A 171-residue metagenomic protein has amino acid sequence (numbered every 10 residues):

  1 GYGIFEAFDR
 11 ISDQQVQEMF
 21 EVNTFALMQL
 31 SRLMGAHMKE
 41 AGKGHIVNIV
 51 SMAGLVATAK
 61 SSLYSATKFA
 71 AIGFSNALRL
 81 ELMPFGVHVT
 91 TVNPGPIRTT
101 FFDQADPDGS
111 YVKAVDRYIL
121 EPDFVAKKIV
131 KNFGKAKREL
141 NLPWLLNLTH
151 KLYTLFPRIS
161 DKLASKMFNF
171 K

Functional and structural regions predicted by a protein language model:
A7-F8, S12-Q17: Substrate-binding pocket helix/loop in short-chain dehydrogenase/reductase
F8-D9, T58-L63: Active-site loop immediately N-terminal to the catalytic Tyr-X3-Lys motif of short-chain dehydrogenase/reductase
S31, T67: Active-site helix of classical SDR
L33-G42: A short helix-coil junction within the Rossmann-fold of NAD(P)-dependent oxidoreductases
A36, L80-P84: Alpha-helical segment proximal to the catalytic Tyr-Lys
S51: Residue(s) in the substrate-gating loop at a strand-loop-helix junction that position the organic substrate next
P84-W144: SDR active-site lid
